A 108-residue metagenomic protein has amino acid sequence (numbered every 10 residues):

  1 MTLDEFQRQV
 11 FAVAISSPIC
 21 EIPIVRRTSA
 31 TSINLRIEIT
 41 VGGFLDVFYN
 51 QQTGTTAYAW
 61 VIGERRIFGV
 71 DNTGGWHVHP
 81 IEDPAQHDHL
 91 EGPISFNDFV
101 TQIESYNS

Functional and structural regions predicted by a protein language model:
M1-F44: Negatively charged, low-complexity tracts enriched in Asp/Glu with abundant Ser/Thr
M1-V13, D71-S108: Mixed-charge, Lys/Arg-enriched low-complexity segments
T28-S29, I39, N50, I62 (+1 more regions): Acidic surface patches and DE-rich sequence motifs
G42, E64-R65, P84, E91: Detector for glycine-centered tight turns/loop "hinges" at secondary-structure junctions
L45-N72: Short, conserved beta-strand/beta-arch hydrophobic-aromatic motifs that form part of recognition grooves or interface
